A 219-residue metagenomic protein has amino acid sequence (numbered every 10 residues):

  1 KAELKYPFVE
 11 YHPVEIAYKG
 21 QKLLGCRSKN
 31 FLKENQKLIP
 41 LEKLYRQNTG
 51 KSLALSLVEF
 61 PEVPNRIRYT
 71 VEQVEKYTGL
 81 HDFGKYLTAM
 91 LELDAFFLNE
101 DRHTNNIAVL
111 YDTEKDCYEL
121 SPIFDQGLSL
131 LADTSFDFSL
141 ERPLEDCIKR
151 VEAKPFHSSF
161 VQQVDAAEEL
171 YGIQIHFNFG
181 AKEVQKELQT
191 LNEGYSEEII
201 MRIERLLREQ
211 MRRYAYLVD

Functional and structural regions predicted by a protein language model:
K1, K85-L93, M201, R205-R208 (+1 more regions): A broad, structural surface signal
K1-L53: Conserved ATP-binding subdomain of kinase catalytic cores across diverse folds
E3-K5, G79, G172: Residue-level recognition of short, structured coil/turn motifs that connect secondary structure elements
L24, K37, V63-R66, G180 (+2 more regions): Alpha-helical structural motif
N30-L91, L191-G194, R213-Y214: ATP-dependent phospho-/nucleotidyl transfer catalytic cores
P64-D133: Conserved kinase catalytic-core segment
L98, E114-D219: C-terminal catalytic region of ATP-dependent kinase domains
